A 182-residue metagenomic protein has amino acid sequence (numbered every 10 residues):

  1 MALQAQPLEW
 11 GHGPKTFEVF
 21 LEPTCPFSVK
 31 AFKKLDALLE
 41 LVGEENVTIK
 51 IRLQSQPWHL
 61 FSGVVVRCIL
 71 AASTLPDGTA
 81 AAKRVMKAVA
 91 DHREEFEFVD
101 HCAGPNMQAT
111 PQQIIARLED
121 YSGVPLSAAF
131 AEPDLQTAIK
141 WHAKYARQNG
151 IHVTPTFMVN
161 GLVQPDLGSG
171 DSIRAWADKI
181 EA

Functional and structural regions predicted by a protein language model:
M1-Q4, V89, W176: Residue-level detector of intrinsically disordered, flexible termini and proteolytic processing junctions
M1-T16: A short beta-strand-turn-helix
G11, H59-L60, A71, A129-E132: Functionally engaged cysteine thiol sites
H12-G13, E45, V64, V153: Residue-level preference for short coil/turn positions at secondary-structure junctions
P14-T16, F20-L41, Q108-A182: C-terminal cap of thioredoxin/glutaredoxin-like
E18-P23, V29-A116: Structural alpha/beta surface segment adjacent to cysteine/selenocysteine redox centers across thiol/disulfide enzymes
